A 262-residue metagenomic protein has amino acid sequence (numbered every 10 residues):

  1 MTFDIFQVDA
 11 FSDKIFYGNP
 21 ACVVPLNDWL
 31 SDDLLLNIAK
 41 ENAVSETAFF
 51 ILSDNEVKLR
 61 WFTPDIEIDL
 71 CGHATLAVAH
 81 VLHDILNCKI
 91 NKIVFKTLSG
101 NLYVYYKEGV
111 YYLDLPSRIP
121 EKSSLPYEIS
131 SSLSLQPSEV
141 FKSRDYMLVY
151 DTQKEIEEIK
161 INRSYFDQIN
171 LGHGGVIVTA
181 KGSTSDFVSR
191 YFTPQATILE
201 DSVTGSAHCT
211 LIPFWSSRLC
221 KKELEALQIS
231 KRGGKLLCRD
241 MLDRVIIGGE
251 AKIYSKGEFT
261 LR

Functional and structural regions predicted by a protein language model:
M1-L70, L76-R262: Active-site proximal loop and beta-alpha junction motif in alpha/beta enzyme cores
